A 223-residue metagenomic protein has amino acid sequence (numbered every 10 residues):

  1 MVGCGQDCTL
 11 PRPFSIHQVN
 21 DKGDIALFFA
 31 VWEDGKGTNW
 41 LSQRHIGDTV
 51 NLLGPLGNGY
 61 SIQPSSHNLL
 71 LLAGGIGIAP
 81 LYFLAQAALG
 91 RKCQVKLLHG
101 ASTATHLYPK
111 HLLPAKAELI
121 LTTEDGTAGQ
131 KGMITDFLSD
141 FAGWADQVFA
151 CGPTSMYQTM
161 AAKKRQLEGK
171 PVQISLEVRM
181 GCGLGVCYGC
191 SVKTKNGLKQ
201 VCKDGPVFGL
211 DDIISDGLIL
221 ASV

Functional and structural regions predicted by a protein language model:
M1-I46: Ferredoxin-reductase
V2-C4, L52, V192: A generic structural signal for residues embedded in beta-strands
G5-D7, P55, K195: Short, surface-exposed secondary-structure boundary micro-motifs
H17, F28-A30, N51-L53, L98 (+1 more regions): Residues in well-ordered beta-strands of folded domains
K36-R179: FNR/FR-type flavoprotein reductase catalytic core
T154-S155, E177-P206: Local cysteine-cluster metal-coordination motifs and their immediate loop/turn environment, predominantly Fe-S cluster
Q200-D204, F208-V223: Short Fe-S-cluster ligation motifs
